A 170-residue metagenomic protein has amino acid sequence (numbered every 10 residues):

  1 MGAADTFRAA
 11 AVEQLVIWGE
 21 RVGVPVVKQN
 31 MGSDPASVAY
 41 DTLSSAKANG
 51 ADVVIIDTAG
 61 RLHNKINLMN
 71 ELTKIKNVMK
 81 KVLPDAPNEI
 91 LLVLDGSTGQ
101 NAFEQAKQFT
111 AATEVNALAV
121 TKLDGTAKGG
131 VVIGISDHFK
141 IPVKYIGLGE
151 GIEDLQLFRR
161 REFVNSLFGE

Functional and structural regions predicted by a protein language model:
M1-E170: P-loop/Walker A NTP-binding module and the surrounding RecA-like catalytic core of P-loop NTPases
